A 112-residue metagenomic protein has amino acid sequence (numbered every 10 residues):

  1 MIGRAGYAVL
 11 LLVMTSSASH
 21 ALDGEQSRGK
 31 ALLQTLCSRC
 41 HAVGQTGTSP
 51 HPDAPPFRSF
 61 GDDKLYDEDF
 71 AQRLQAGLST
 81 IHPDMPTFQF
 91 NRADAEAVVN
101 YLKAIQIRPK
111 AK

Functional and structural regions predicted by a protein language model:
I2-L10: Sec-dependent signal peptide recognition, specifically the positively charged N-region followed immediately by
M14-L32: Electrostatic cytochrome c docking/interface patches
S19-G24, T46-F60: His/Cys-centered metal/cofactor-coordination and adjacent catalytic loops
Q26, K103-R108: Localized chelating/binding microdomains that coordinate divalent metal ions or stabilize phosphate-bearing
G29, Q34-V43, V98: The canonical Cys-X-X-Cys-His
V43-T46, Q72-R73: Short beta-strand/turn micro-motifs at beta-sheet edges
P56-K103: Extracytoplasmic electron-transfer domains, predominantly the class I c-type cytochrome c fold
A111-K112: Short, solvent-exposed mixed-charge patches
